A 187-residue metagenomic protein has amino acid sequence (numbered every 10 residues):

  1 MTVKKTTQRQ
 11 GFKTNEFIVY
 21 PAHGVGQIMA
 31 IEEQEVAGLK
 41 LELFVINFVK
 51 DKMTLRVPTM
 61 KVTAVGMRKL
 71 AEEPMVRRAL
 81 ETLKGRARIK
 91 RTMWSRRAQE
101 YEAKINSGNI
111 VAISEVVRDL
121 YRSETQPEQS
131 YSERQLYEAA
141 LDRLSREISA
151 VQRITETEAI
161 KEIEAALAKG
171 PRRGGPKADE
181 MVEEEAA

Functional and structural regions predicted by a protein language model:
M1-T14: Mixed-charge, Lys/Arg-rich low-complexity intrinsically disordered regions
H23, L41-L43, T54: Broad gene-expression machinery/nucleic-acid interaction feature
G26-I28: Conserved hydrophobic positions within beta-strands
E35-V45: Short, solvent-exposed secondary-structure boundary/capping segments
V45-N47, D51-M60: A short macromolecule-binding patch
M60, A64-A187: Charge/polar-rich, low-complexity and marginally structured segments
